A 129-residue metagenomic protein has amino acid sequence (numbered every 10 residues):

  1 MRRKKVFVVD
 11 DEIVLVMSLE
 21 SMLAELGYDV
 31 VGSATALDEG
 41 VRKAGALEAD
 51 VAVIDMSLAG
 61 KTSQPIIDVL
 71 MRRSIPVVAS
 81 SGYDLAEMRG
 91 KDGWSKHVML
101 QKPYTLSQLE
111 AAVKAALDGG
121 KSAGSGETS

Functional and structural regions predicted by a protein language model:
D10: Conserved acidic carboxylate
I13-G32: Two-component/phosphorelay signaling modules centered on CheY-like receiver
S33-V51: Acidic, metal-coordinating helix/loop segments flanking the phosphotransfer/catalytic sites of two-component signaling
I54-M71: Conserved phosphotransfer microenvironments
A59, Y83-E87: Negatively charged, flexible loop motifs adjacent to catalytic sites in prokaryotic signal transduction proteins
V78-S80: Hydrophobic/aromatic residues positioned on beta-strands within the core alpha/beta folds
E87, Y104-A116, G120-K121, S125-S129: C-terminal output helix
L100-Q101: Residues at the ends of beta-strands that form strand-to-helix hinge/output surfaces
